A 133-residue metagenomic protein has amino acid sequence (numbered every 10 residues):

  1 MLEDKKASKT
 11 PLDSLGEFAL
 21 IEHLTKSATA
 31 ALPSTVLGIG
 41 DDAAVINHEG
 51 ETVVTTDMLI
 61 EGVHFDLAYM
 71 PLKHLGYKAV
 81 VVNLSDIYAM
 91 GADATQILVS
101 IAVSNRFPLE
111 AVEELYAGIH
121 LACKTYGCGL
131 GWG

Functional and structural regions predicted by a protein language model:
M1-P71, M90, V99, G118-A122: Extreme N-terminal cap/leader segments of soluble proteins
L2-S8, L72-G133: A glycine-rich phosphate/pyrophosphate-binding beta-strand-loop-alpha-helix module
